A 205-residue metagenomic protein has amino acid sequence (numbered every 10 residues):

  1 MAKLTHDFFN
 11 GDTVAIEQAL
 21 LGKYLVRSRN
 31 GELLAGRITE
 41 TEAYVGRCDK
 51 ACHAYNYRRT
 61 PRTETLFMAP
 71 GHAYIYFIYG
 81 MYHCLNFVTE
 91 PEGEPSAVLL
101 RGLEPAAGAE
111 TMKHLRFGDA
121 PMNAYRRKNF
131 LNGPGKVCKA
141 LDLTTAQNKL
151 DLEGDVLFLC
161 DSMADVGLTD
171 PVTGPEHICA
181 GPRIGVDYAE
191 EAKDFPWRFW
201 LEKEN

Functional and structural regions predicted by a protein language model:
M1-N205: Conserved, well-structured core segments that form or line functional sites
